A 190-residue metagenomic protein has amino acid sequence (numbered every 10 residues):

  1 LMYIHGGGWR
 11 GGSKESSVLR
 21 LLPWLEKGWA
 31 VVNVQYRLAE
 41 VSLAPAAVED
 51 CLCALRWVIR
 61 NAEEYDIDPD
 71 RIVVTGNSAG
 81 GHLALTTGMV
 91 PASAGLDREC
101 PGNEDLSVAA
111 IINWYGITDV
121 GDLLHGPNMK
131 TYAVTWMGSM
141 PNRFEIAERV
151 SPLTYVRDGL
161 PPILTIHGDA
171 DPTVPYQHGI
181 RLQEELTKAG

Functional and structural regions predicted by a protein language model:
L1-G190: Alpha/beta-hydrolase superfamily serine-hydrolase fold, recognizing
